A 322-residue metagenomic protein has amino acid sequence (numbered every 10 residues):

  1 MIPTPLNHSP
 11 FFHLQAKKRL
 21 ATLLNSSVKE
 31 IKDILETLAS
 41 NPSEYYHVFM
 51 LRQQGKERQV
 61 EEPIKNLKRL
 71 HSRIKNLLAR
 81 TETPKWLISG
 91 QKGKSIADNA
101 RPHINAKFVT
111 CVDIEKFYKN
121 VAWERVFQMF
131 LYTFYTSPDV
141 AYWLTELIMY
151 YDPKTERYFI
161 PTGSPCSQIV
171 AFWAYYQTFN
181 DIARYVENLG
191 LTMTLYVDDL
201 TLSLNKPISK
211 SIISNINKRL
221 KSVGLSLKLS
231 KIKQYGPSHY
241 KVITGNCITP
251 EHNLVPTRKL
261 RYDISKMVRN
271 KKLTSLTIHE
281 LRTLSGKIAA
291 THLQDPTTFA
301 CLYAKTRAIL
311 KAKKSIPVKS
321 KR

Functional and structural regions predicted by a protein language model:
M1-Q53, E57-V112, F117-D139, W143-S164 (+4 more regions): Right-hand nucleic-acid polymerase module
I114, V197-D198: Short acidic donor-binding/metal-coordinating loop in glycosyltransferase active sites
T192-Y196: Short beta-strand
D198-N205: Short beta-strand->loop micro-motif that forms the acidic, two-metal-ion catalytic signature in nucleotide-processing
